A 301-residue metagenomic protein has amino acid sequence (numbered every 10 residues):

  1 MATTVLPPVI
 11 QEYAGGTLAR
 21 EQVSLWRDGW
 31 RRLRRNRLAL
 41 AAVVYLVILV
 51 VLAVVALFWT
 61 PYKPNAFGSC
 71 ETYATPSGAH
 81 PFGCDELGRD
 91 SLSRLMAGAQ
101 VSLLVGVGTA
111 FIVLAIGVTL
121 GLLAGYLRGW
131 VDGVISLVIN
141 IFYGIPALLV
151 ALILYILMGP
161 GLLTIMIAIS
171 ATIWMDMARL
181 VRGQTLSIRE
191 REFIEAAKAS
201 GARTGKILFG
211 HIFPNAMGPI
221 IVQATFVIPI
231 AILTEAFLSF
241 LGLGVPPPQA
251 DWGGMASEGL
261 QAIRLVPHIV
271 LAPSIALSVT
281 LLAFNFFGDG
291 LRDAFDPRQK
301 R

Functional and structural regions predicted by a protein language model:
M1-V118, L122-L123, W130, L148 (+5 more regions): Gly/Trp-centered helix-boundary motif
Q11-E12, V101-V105, L120, D132-S136 (+6 more regions): Short alpha-helical transmembrane interface motifs in multi-pass membrane proteins
L49, L122, A151-I156, I165 (+4 more regions): Transmembrane alpha-helix boundary and packing residues in multipass membrane permease domains and related
L57, P61, L122-Y126, Y155-I156 (+9 more regions): Transmembrane helix-loop junction
P81, D85, S91, I112-I116 (+3 more regions): Generic hydrophobic transmembrane alpha-helix motif, especially the helices
R89-L104, G108, R128-S136, L186-E190 (+1 more regions): Amphipathic cytosolic juxtamembrane alpha-helices at the membrane-cytosol interface of multi-pass membrane transporters
F142-Y143, G210-H211, N215, T225-F226 (+3 more regions): Hydrophobic alpha-helical transmembrane segments of integral membrane proteins, especially lipid-exposed positions
L154-L157, I169, Q184-T185, L233-A276 (+1 more regions): Glycine-rich helix-loop "coupling/hinge" segments at transmembrane-helix boundaries in multipass transporters
